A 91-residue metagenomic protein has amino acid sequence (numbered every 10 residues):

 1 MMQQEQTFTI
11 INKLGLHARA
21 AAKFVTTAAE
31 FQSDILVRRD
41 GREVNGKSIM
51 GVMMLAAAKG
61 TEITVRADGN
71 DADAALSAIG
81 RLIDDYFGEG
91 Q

Functional and structural regions predicted by a protein language model:
M1-M2, Q91: SAM-dependent methyltransferases
M2, A18, V25, G80-R81: Generic detection of intrinsically disordered/low-complexity segments and helix-coil linkers/edges
Q3-T7, E62-T64: Intrinsic-disorder/low-complexity, polar/charged segments enriched in Ser/Thr/Lys/Arg/Asp/Glu/Gln
T9-M50, M54-K59: Compact, glycine-rich, soluble single-domain proteins
A58-Q91: C-terminal structural segments of small proteins and small subunits
